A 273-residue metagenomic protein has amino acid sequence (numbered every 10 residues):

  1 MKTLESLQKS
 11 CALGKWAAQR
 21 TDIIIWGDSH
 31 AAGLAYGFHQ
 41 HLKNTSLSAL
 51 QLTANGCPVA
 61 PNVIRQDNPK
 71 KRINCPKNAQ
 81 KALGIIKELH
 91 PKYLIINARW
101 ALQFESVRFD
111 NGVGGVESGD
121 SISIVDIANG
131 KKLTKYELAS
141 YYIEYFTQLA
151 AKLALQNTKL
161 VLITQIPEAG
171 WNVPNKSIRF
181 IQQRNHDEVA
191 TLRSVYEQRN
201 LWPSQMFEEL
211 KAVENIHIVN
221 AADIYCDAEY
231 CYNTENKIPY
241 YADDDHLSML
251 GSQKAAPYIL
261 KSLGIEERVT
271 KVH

Functional and structural regions predicted by a protein language model:
M1-H273: Extracellular/periplasmic envelope-modification machinery, especially enzymes that add or remove acyl/ester groups on
